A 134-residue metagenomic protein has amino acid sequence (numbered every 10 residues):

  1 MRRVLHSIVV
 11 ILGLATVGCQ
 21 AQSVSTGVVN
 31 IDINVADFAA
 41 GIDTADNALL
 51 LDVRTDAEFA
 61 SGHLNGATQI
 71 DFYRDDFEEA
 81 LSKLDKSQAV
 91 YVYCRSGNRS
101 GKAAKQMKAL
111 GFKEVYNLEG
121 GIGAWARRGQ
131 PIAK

Functional and structural regions predicted by a protein language model:
R2-V9, G13-A48, A57-A89, N98-K134: Rhodanese-like catalytic fold shared by cysteine-dependent sulfurtransferases and DSP/PTP-type phosphatases
Y93: Short, surface-exposed ligand- or partner-binding patches at beta-edge/loop junctions that are enriched in aromatics
